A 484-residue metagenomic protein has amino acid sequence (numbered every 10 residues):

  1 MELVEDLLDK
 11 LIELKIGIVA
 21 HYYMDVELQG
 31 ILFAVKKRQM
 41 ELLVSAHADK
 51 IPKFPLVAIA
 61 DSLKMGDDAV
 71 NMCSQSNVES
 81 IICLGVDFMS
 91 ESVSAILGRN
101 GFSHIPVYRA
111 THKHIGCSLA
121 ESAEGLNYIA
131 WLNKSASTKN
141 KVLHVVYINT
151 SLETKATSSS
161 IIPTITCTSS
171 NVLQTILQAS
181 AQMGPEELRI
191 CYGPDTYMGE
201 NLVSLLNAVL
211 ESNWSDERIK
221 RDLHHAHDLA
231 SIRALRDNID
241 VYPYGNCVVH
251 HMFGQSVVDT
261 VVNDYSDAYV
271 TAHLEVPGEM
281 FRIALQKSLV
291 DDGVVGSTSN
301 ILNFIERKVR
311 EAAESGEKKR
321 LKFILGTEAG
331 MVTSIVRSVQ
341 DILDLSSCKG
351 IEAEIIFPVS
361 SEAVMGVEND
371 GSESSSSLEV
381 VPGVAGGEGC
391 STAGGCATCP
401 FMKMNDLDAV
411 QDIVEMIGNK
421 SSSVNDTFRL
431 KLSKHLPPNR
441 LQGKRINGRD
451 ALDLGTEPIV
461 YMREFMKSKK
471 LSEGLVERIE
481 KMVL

Functional and structural regions predicted by a protein language model:
M1-L484: The feature marks the mature, well-folded catalytic cores of soluble enzymes
